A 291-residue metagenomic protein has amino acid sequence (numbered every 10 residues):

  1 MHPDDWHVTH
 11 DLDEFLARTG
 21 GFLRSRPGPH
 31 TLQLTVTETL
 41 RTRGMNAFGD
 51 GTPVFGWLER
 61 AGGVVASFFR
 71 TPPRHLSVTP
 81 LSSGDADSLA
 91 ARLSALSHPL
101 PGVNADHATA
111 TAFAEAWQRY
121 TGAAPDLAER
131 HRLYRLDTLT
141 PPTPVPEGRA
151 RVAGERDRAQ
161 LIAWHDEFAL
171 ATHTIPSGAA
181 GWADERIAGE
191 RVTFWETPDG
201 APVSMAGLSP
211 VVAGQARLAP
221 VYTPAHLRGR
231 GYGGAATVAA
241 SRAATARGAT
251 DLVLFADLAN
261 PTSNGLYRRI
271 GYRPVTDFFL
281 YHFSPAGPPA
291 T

Functional and structural regions predicted by a protein language model:
M1-Q33, L139-I175, A290-T291: Short amphipathic alpha-helix that is part of the acyltransferase structural core
H2, W6-L12, G21, P27 (+3 more regions): Conserved donor-binding loop and adjoining core beta-sheet/short helix segment in diverse acyl/aminoacyl transferases
E38, I175-Y222: A conserved beta-strand-loop-helix scaffold within acyl/acetyltransferase catalytic domains
E59-E147, Y281: Acyl-donor-binding surface of acyltransferase catalytic domains
S83-R92, A219, T223-A225, G229-A246 (+1 more regions): Conserved acetyl-CoA-binding loop-helix of GNAT-fold acetyltransferases
S97-H107, A244-A256: Conserved GNAT acetyl-CoA-binding A-motif
N104-A110, L254-N264, Y281-G287: Conserved beta-strand-loop-alpha-helix junction that forms the acyl-donor binding cleft
A108-L127, G234, L258-T276: Conserved active-site alpha-helix within GNAT-family acetyltransferase domains
